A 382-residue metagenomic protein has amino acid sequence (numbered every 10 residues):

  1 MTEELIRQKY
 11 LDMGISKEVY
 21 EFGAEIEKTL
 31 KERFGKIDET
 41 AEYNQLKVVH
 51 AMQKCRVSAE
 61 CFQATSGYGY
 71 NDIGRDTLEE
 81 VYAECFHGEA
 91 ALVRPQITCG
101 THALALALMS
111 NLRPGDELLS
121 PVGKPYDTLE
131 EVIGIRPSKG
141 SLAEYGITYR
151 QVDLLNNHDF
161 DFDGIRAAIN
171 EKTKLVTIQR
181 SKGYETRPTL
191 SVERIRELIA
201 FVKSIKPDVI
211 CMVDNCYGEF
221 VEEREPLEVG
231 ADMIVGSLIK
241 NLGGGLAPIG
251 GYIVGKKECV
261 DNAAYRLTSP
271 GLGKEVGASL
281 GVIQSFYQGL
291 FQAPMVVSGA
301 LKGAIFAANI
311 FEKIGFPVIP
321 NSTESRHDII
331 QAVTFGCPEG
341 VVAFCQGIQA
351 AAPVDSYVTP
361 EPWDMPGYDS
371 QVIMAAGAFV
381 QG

Functional and structural regions predicted by a protein language model:
T2-I26, K31, D38, V48-C61 (+5 more regions): Conserved PLP-enzyme active-site core in the AAT-like
C61, T65-S66, L92-P95, I329-T334: Short glycine-rich or small-residue beta-strand-to-loop segments that form or flank ligand, phosphate, metal/Fe-S
C85-G88: Flexible linker/loop signature enriched in Pro/Ser/Thr and Pro/Gly
E312-G382: Conserved C-terminal alpha-helix-loop-beta "cap" of PLP-dependent enzymes that closes/shapes the active-site mouth
